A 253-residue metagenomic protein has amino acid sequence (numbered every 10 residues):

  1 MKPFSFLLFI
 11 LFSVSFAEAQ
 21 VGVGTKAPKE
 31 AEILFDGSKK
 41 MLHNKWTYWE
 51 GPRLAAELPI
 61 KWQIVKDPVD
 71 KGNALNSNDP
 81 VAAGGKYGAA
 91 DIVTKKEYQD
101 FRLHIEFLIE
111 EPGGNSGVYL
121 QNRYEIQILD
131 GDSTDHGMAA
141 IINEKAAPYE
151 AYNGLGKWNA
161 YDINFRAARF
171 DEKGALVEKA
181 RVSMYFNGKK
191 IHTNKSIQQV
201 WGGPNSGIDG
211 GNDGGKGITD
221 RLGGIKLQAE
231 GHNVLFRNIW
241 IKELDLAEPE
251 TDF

Functional and structural regions predicted by a protein language model:
M1-Q20: Bacterial Sec-dependent N-terminal signal peptides
A19-F253: Carbohydrate-interacting regions of secretory-pathway proteins
